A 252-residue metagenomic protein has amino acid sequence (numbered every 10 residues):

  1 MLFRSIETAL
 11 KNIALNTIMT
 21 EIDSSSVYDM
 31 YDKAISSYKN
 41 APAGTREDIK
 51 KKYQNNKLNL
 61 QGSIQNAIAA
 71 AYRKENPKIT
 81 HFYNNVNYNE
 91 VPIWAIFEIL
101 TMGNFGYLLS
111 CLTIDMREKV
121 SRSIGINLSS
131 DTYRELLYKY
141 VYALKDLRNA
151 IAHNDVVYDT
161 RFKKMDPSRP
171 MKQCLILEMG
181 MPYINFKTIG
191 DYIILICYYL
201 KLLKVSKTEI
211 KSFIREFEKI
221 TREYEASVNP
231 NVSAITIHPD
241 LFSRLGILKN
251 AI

Functional and structural regions predicted by a protein language model:
S5-N12: Active-site-adjacent structural elements in enzyme catalytic domains
L10, I96-F97, Y192-I196: Generic structural hydrophobic/aromatic packing signal, biased to beta-strands
I13-I124, Y133-V141, A152-V157: Hydrophobic, aromatic-lined core segments that form the binding pocket/scaffold for planar heteroaromatic ligands
G106-L147, H153-I252: Polyanionic, low-complexity intrinsically disordered segments
